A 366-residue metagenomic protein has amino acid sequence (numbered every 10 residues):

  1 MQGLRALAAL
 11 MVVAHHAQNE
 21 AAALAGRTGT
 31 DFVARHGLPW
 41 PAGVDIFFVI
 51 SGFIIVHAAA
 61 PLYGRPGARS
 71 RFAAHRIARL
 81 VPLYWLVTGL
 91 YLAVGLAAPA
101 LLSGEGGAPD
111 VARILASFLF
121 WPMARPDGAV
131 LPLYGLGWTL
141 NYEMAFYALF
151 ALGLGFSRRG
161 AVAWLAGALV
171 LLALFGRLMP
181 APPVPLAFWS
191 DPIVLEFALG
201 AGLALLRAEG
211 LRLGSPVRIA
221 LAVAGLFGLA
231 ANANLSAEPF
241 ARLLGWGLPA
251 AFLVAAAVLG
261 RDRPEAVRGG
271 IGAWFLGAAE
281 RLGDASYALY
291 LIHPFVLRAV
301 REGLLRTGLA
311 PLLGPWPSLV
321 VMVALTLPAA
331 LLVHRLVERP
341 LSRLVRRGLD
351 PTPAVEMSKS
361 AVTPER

Functional and structural regions predicted by a protein language model:
M1, L7-W40, V56-S70, M123-A129 (+6 more regions): Alpha-helical transmembrane segments in multi-pass integral membrane proteins
M1, R5, I77-L80, A329: Functionalized membrane-embedded alpha-helices
L4-A9, V49-S51, L83-W85, M144 (+2 more regions): Conserved beta-strand->loop/alpha-helix structural units within folded catalytic cores of enzymes with alpha/beta
E20, D31-P39, A58, R69 (+5 more regions): Membrane-interface helix-loop-helix regions
D45-F48, V194-L195: His/acidic/aromatic-lined binding-pocket segments of jelly-roll/cupin-type domains and related regulatory beta-sandwich
S51, L325-A329, V333: Hydrophobic alpha-helical membrane-associated segments
